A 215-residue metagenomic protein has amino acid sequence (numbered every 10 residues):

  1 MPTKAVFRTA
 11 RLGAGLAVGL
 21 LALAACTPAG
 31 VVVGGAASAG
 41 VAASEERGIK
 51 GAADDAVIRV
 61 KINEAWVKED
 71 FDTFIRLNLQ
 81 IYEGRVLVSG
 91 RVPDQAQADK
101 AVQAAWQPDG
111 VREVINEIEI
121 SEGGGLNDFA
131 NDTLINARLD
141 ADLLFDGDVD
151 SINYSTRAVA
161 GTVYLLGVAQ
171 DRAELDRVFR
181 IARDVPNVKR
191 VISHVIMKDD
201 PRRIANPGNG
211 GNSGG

Functional and structural regions predicted by a protein language model:
P2-R11, A25-G215: N-terminal targeting leaders
G13-A24: Bacterial N-terminal signal peptides
